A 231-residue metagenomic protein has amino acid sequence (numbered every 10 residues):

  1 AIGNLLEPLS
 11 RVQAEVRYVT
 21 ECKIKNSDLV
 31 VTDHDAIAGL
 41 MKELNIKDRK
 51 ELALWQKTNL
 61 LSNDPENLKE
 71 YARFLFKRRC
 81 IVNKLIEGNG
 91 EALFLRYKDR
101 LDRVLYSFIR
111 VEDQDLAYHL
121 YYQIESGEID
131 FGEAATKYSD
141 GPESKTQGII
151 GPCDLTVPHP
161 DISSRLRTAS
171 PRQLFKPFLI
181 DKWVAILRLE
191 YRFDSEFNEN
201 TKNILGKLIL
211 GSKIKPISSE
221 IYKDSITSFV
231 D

Functional and structural regions predicted by a protein language model:
A1-D231: Peptidyl-prolyl cis-trans isomerase
